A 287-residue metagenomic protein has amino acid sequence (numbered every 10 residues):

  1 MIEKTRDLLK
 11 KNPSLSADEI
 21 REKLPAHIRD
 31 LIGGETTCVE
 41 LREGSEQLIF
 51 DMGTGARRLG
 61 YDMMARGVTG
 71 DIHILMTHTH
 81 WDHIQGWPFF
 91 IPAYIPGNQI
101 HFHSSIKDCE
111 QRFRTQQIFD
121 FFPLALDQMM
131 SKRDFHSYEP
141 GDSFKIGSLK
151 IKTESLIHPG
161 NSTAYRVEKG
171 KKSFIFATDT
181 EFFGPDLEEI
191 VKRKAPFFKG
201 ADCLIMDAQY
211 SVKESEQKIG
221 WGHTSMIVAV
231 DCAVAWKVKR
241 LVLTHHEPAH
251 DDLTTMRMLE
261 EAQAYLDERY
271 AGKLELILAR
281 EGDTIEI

Functional and structural regions predicted by a protein language model:
M1-I175, G184-D186, A195, D252-I287: Binuclear metal-dependent hydrolase catalytic cores
H27, F183-L274: Cap/insert and terminal regions of metallo-dependent hydrolase folds
F50, T77, A177-T178, M206-A208 (+1 more regions): Active-site flanking residues adjacent to catalytic metal/cofactor-binding acidic residues
L156, T180, H246: Hydrophobic pocket-lining residues within nucleotide cofactor-binding pockets
F174-E181, S215: Short, basic, glycine/proline-bearing loop/turn elements
